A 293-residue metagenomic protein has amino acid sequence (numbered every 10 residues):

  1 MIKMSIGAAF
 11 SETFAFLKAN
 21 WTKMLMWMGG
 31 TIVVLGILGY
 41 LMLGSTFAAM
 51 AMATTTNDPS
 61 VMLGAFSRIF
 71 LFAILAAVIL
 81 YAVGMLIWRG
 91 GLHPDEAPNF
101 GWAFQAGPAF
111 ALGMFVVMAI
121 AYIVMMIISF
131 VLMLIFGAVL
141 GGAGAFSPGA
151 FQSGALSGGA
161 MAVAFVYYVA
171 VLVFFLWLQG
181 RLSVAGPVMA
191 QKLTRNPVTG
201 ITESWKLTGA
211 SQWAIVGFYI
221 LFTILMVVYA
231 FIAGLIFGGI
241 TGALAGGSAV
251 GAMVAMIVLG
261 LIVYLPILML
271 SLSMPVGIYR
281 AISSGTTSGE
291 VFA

Functional and structural regions predicted by a protein language model:
M1-I37, F100-I127, W177-I232, L272 (+2 more regions): Interfacial aromatic "cap" segments that immediately flank transmembrane helices in multipass membrane proteins
A15-K18, D58-L63, G101-A106, S153-M161 (+2 more regions): Helix-boundary and loop/linker segments of multi-pass membrane transporters
M24-M26, F70-I74, A111-F115, F165-V166 (+4 more regions): Hydrophobic alpha-helical transmembrane segments
G39-G44, L71-H93, F115-L134: Specific transmembrane helices
Y40-T54, V124-P148, I232-L244: Membrane-helix interface motif
A49-A97, L178-R195, F218-A293: Juxtamembrane transition segments at transmembrane-helix termini in multipass membrane proteins
A65, I69, F100-S129, G154-L172: Alpha-helical membrane-spanning segments of integral membrane proteins, especially the hydrophobic core of TM bundles
G142-S157, R195-G200: Membrane-interface interhelical connector segments
